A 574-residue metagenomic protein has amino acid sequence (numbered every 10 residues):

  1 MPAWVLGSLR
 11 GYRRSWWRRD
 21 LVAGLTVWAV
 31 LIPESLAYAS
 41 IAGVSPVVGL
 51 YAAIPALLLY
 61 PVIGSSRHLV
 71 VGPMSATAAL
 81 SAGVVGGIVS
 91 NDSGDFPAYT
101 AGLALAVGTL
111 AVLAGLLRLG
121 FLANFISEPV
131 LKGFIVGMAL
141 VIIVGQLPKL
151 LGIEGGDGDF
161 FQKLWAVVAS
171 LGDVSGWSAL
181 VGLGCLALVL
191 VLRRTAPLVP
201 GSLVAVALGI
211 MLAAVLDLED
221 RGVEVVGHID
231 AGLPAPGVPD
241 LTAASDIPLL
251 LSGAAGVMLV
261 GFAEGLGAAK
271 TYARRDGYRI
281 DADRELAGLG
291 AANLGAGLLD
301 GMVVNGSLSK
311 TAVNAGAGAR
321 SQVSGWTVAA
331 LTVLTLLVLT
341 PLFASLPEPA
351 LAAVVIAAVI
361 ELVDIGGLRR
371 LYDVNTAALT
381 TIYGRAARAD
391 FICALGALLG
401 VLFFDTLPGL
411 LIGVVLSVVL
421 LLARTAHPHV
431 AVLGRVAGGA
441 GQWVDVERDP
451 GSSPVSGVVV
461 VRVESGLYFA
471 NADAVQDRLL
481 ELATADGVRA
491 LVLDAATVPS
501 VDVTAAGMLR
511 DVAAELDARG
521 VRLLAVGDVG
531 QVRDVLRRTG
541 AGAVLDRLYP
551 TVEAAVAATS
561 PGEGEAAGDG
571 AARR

Functional and structural regions predicted by a protein language model:
M1-A440, E447, V455, N471 (+2 more regions): Transmembrane helical cores of multi-pass ion-transport proteins
L433-R574: Structured cytosolic domains appended to multi-pass membrane proteins
